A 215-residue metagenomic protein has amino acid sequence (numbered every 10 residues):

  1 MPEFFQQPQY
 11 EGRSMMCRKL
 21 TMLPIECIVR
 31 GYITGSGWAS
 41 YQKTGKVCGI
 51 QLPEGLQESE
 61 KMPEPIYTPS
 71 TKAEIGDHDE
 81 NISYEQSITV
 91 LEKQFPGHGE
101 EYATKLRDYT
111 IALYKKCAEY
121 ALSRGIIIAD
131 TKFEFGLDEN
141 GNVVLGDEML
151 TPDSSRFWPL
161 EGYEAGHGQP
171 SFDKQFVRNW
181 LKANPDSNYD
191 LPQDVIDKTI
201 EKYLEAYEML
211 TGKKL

Functional and structural regions predicted by a protein language model:
M1-A73, S187-L215: Active-site loop/lid in soluble adenylation, ligation, and acyl-transfer enzymes
V29, R124-G141: Active-site acidic catalytic loop and adjacent metal/ATP-binding pocket of ATP-dependent phosphoryl transfer enzymes
E58-H98, Q175-F176, W180-D186: Residues forming anionic-ligand binding surfaces in small-molecule and nucleic-acid pockets of primarily soluble enzymes
M62-H78, Y114-I127, M149-S154: Phosphate-binding core of ATP-grasp and ATP-grasp-like enzymes
S87, G99-Y102, L106, P192 (+1 more regions): Residue-level preference for long, well-ordered alpha-helices that form the structural scaffold of enzyme catalytic
F95-A129: A long amphipathic alpha-helix within ATP-dependent nucleotide-binding catalytic cores
Y120, W158-L215: C-terminal accessory/tail domains of diverse enzymes
F133-Q175: Catalytic activation segment of kinase domains across protein kinase-like and atypical kinase folds
